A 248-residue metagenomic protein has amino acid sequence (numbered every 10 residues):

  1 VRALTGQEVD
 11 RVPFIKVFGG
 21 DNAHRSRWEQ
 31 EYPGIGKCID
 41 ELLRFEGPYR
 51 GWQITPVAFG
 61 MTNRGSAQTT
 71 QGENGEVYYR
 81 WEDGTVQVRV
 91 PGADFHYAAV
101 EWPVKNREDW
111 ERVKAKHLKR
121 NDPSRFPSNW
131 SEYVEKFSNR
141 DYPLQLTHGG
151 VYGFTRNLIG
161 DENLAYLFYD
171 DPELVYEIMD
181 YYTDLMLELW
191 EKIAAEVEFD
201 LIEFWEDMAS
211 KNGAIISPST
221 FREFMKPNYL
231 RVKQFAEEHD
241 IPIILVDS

Functional and structural regions predicted by a protein language model:
V1-Y32, Y78-R80, K105-S248: Active-site loop segments of alpha/beta catalytic cores
E8, R44-W52, G72, N139: Short, solvent-exposed loop/edge-beta patches enriched in aromatic
H24-A67: Segments that shape or occlude catalytic/ligand-binding pockets
Q53-I54, G60-R64, T69-T70, D141 (+2 more regions): Short secondary-structure boundary micro-motifs
T62-K119, N139-P143: A contiguous, low-structure linker/loop signature
